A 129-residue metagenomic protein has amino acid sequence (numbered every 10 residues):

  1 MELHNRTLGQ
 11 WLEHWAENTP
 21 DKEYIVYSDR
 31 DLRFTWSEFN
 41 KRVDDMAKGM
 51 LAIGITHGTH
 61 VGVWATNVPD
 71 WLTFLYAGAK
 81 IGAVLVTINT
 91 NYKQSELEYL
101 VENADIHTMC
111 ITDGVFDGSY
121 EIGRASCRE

Functional and structural regions predicted by a protein language model:
M1-L3, E38, V86-I88: Short, flexible loop segments at the rims of nucleotide/cofactor-binding pockets, characterized by
M1-R6, R124-R128: Flexible, low-complexity linker/hinge segments
L3-Y24: A short N-terminal helical cap/helix-turn-helix that marks the beginning of AMP-binding/adenylate-forming
E13, Y24-Y76, K93-E98: Conserved AMP-binding/adenylate-forming core of the ANL superfamily
E17, L51, A79, E102: Short polybasic/polar patches that bind polyanions
T19-D21, H57, E102-D105: Residue-level preference for short coil/turn positions at secondary-structure junctions
K80-R128: Structural core segment of the AMP-binding/adenylate-forming
